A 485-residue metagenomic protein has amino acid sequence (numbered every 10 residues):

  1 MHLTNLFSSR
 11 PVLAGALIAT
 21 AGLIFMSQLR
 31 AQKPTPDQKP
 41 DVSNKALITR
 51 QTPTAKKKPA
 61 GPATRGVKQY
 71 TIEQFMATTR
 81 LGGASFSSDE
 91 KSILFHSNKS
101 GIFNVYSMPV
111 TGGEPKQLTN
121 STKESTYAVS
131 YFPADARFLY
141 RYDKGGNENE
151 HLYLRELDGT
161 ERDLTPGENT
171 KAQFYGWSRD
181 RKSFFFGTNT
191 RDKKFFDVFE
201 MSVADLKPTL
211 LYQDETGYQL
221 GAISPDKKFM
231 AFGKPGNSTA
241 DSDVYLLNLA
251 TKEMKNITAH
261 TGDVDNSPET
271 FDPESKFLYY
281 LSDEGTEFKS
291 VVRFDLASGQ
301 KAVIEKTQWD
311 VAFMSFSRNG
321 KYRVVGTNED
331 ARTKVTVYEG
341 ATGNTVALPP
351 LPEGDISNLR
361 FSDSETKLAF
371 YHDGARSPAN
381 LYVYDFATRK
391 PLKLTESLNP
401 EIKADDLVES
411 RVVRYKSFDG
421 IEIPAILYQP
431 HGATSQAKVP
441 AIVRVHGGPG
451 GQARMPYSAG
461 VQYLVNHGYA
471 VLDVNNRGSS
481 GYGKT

Functional and structural regions predicted by a protein language model:
H2-A31: Sec-dependent N-terminal signal peptides
Q32-V42, I48-Q51, R65: Cleaved targeting-peptide boundary
L47, Q51-L81, M108-Y127, R155-K171 (+8 more regions): Multi-bladed beta-propeller domains
Q69-Y106: Beta-strand-rich domains and repeat architectures in extracellular enzymes and scaffolds, especially beta-propellers
L94-S100, T119, F138-G146, T165 (+12 more regions): Beta-strand C-termini and the immediately following turn/loop, strongest in propeller blades
I102-N104, N149-H151, F195-D197, D241-D243 (+4 more regions): A detector of repeated loop/turn-to-beta-strand junctions in beta-rich toroidal repeat architectures
S357-T485: Serine-hydrolase catalytic core recognition
